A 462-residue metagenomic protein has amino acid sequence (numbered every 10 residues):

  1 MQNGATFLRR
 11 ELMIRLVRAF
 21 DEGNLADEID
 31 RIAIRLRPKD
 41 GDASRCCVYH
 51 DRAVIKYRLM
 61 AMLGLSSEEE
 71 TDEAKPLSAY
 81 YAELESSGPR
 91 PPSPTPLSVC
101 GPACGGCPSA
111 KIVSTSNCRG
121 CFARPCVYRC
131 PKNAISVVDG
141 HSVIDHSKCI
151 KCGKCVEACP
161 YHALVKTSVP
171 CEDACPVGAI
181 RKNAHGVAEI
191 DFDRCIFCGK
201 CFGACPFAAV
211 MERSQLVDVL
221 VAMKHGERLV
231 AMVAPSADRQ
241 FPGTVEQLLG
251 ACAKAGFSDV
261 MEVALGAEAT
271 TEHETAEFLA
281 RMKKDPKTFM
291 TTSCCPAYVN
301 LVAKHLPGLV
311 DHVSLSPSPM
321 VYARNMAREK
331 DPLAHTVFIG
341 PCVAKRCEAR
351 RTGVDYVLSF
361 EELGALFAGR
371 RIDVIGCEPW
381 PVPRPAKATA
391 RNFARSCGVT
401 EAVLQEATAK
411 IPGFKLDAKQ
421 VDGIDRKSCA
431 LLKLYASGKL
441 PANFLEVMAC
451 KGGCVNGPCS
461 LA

Functional and structural regions predicted by a protein language model:
M1-A158, H162-E172, V447, A462: Ferredoxin-type iron-sulfur electron-transfer modules and their immediate structural context
M1-E70, P206, E212-A462: Iron-sulfur-associated redox domains of electron-transfer enzymes in respiratory and anaerobic energy metabolism
G105-V113, S136-H141, K182, K200-F202 (+3 more regions): Gly-rich Lys/Arg/Thr-decorated short loops/hinges at beta-loop-alpha junctions or inter-strand turns that position
P108, I112, G120, R124 (+9 more regions): Short, amphipathic alpha-helical segments
S116-K132, I150-Y161, E172-V177, D193-F207 (+4 more regions): Local cysteine-cluster metal-coordination motifs and their immediate loop/turn environment, predominantly Fe-S cluster
C126, N133, G140, G186 (+2 more regions): Generic beta-strand structural signal
N133, D139-H146, S168-D173, G178-A188 (+2 more regions): Ferredoxin-type iron-sulfur electron-transfer modules in oxidoreductases and energy-metabolism complexes
D145-K151, V156-Y161, S168-V230, P235-S236 (+1 more regions): Conserved Radical SAM active-site core
